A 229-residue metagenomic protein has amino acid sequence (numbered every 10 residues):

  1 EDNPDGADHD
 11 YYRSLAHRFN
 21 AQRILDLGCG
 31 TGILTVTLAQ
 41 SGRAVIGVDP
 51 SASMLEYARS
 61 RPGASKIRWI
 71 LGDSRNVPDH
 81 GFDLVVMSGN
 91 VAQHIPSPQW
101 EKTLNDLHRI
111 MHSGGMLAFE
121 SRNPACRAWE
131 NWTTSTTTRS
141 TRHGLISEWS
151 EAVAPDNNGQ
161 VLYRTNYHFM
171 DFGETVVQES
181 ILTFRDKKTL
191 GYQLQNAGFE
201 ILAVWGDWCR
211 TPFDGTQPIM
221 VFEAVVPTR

Functional and structural regions predicted by a protein language model:
E1-Q22: Conserved class I S-adenosyl-L-methionine
G28-G30: Class I SAM-dependent methyltransferase "Motif I" SAM/SAH-binding loop
G32-N76: Class I SAM-dependent methyltransferase SAM/SAH-binding core
R75-L84: A short acidic, Gly/Pro-enriched loop at the edge of an enzyme's catalytic core that lines a small-molecule cofactor
D83-Q99: A short SAM/SAH-binding and catalytic strip from SAM-dependent methyltransferases
E101-S113: A short glycine-rich, Lys/Arg-flanked "PGG" loop and its adjoining helix->strand segment in the class I
A118-G191: SAM-dependent methyltransferase
R185-R229: C-terminal lobe and adjacent flexible extensions of AdoMet/dcAdoMet transferase-like proteins
